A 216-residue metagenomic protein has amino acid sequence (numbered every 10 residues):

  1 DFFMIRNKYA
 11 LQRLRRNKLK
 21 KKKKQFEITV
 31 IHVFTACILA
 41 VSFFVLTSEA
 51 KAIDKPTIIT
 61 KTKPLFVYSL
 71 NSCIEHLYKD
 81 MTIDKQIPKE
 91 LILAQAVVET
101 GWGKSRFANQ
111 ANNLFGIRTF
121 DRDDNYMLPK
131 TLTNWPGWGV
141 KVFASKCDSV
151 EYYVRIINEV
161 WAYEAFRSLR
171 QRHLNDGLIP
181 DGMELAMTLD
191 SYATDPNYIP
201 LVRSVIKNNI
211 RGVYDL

Functional and structural regions predicted by a protein language model:
I5-L93, V98, W102-L216: Catalytic cores of secreted/periplasmic lytic hydrolases that degrade extracellular macromolecules
